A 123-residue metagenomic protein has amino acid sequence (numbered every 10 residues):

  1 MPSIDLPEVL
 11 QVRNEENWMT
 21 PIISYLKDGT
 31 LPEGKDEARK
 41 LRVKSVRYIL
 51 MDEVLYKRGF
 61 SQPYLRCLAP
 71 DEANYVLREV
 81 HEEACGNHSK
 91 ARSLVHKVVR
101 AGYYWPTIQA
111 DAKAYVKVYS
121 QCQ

Functional and structural regions predicted by a protein language model:
M1-H88: Flexible, low-complexity interdomain linkers flanking nucleic-acid-processing modules
A73, A91, I108: Hydrophobic (often cysteine-bearing) scaffold residues that line and stabilize catalytic clefts of nucleotide/cofactor
A84, V95, V99-Q123: Amphipathic alpha-helical
